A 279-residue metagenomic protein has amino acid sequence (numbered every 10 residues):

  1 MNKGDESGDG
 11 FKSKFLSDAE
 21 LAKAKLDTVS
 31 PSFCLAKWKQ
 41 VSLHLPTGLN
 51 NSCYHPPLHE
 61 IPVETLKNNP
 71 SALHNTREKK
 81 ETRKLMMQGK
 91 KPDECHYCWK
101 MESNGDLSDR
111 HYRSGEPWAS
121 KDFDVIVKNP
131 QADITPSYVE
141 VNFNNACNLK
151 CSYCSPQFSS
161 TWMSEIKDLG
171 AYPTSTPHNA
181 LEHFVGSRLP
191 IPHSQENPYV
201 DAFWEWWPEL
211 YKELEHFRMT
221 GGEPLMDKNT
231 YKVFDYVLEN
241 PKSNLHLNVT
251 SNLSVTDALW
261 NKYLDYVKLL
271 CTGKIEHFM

Functional and structural regions predicted by a protein language model:
F11-P117: Accessory C-terminal segments flanking Radical SAM cores
L35-S52, N129-Q157, E215-R218: N-terminal pre-triad scaffold of radical SAM enzymes
W38, C53-P56, D109, C151-S155 (+2 more regions): A short acidic (Asp/Glu
R77-K80, N197-W204, T230-V233, L259-D265: Well-ordered, non-membrane alpha-helical segments in soluble/globular domains
W99-M101, C154-S160: Detector for the c-type heme attachment site
D106-S137, C147-L149, G170: Recognition helices and adjacent regulatory flanks at domain boundaries
P136-A146, Q157-P198, Y211-K228, N240-N261 (+1 more regions): Core AdoMet radical
W204-L210, F234-N240, D265-C271: Leucine-rich repeat
